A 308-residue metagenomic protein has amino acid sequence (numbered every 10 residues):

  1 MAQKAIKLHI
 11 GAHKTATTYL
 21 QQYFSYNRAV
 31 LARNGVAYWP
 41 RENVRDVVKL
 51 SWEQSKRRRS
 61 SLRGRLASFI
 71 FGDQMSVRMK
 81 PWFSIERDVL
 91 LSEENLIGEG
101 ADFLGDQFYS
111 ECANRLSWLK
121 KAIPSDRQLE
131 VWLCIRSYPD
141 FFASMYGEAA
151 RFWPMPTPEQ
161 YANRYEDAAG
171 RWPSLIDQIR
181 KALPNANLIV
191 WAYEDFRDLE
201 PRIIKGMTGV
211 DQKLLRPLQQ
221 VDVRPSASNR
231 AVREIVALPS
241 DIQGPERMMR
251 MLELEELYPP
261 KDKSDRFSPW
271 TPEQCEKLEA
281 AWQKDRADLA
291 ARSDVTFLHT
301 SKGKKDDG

Functional and structural regions predicted by a protein language model:
M1-G308: Anion-recognition interface
